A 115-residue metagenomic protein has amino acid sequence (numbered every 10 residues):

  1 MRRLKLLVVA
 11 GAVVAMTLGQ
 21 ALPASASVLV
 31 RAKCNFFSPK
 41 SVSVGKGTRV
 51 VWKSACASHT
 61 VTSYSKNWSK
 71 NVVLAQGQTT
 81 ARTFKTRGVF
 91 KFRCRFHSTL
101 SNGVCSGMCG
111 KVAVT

Functional and structural regions predicted by a protein language model:
M1-V8: Bacterial N-terminal signal peptides that target proteins for export
A15-P23: C-terminal segment of classical bacterial N-terminal signal peptides
A26-K46: N-terminal edge beta-strand
V28-R31, L74-T115: Extracellular/periplasmic metallocenter environments
K40-A57, T80-T86, F90: Beta-strand cores of secreted/periplasmic/IMS beta-sandwich domains, seen most often in copper-related folds
A57-S65: Short, Lys/Arg- and Gly-enriched loop/turn segments at beta-strand edges
N67-V73: Surface-exposed loop/edge segments in extracytoplasmic proteins
